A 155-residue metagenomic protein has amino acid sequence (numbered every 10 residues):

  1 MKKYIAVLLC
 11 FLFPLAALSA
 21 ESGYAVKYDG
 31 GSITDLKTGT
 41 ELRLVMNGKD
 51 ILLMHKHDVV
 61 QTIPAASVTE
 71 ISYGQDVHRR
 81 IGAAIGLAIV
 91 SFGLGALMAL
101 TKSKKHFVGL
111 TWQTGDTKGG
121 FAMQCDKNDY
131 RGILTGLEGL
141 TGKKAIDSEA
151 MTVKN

Functional and structural regions predicted by a protein language model:
M1-Y4: Positively charged n-region of N-terminal signal peptides that target proteins for export
V7-A16: Bacterial N-terminal signal peptides
C10, D35, L44, A99-T101 (+1 more regions): Sterically constrained small-residue positions within well-ordered secondary structures of folded domains
F13, A25-V26, L110: Short beta-strand element of the conserved SAM-dependent methyltransferase core
L18-D50: Anionic N-terminal interaction surfaces
A20-E21, T69-N155: Acidic, Ser/Thr- and proline-rich intrinsically disordered linker/docking segments of eukaryotic scaffolds
K37-G39, K56-D58, Q113-K118: Glycine-centered tight beta-turn/hairpin loop motif at sheet-sheet or coil-to-beta transitions
L42-A83: Add "or lipid-surface remodeling" -> "...that mediate pore formation, membrane permeabilization, membrane fusion
